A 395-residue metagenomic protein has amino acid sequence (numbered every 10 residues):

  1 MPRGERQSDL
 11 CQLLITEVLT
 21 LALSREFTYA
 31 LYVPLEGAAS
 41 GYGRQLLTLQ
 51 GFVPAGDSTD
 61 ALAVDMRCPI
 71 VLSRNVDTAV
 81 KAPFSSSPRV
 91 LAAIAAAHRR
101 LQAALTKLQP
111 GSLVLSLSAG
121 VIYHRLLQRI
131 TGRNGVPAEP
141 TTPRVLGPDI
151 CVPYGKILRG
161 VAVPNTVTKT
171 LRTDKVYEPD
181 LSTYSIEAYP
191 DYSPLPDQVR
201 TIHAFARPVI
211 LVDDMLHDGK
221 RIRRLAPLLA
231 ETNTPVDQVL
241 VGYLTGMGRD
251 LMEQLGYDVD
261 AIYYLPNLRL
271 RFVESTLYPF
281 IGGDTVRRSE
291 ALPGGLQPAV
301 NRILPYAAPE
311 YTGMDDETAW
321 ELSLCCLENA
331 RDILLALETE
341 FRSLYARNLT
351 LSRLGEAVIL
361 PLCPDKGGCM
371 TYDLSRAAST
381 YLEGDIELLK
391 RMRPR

Functional and structural regions predicted by a protein language model:
M1-R395: PRPP-associated nucleotide enzymes
